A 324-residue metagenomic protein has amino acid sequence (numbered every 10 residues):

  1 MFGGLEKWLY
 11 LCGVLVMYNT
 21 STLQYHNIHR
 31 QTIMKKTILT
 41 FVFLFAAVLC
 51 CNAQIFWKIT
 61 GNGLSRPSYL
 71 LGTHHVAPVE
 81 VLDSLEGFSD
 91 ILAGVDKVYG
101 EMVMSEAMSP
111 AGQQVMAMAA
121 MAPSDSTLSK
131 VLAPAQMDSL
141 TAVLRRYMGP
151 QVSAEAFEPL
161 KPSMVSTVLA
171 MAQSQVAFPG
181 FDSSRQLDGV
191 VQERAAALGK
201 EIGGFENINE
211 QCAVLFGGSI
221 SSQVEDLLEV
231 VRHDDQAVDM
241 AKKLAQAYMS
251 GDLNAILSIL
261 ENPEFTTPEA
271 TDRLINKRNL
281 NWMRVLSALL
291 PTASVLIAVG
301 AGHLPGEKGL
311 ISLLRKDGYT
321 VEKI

Functional and structural regions predicted by a protein language model:
G3-G4, G13: Residue-identity detector for glycine
Y10-G13, M17-Y18, T22-Y25: Short, positively charged and aromatic/hydrophobic N-terminal segments
R30, M34-T37: Positively charged n-region of N-terminal signal peptides that target proteins for export
T40-V48: Bacterial N-terminal signal peptides
C51-A53: Boundary at the C-terminal end of the N-terminal hydrophobic targeting segment
I55, T60-Y69, H74-A270: Structured, acidic catalytic/metal-binding patches in enzyme active sites
P268-I324: A cross-kingdom marker for long, charged
